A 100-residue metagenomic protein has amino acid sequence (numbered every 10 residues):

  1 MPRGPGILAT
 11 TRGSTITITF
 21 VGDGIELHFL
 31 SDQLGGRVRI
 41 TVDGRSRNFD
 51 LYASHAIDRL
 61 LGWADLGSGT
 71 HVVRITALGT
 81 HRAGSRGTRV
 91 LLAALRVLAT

Functional and structural regions predicted by a protein language model:
M1-T100: Glycan-recognition surfaces in beta-rich domains, encompassing non-catalytic CBMs and lectin-like receptor-binding
